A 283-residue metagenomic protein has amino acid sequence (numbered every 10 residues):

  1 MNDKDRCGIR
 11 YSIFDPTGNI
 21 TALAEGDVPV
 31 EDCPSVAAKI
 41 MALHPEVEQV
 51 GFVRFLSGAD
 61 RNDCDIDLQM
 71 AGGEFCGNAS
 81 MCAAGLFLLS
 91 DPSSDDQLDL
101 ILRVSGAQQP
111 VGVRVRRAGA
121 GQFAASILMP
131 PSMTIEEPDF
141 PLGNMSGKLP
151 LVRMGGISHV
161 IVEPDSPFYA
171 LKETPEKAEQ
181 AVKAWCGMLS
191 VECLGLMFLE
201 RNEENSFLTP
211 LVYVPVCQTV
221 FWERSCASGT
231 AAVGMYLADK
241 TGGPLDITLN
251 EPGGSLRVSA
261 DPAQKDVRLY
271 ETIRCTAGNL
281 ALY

Functional and structural regions predicted by a protein language model:
M1-F123, T134-I135, S158-Y283: A glycine-rich beta-to-alpha transition motif near the start of alpha/beta enzyme domains, typified by
R103, G143-N144, K148, R153 (+1 more regions): PLP-dependent amino-acid enzyme catalytic core
A125, P131-E136, P141-N144: Ligand-binding beta-strand-loop-alpha-helix segment within the catalytic cores of soluble metabolic enzymes
L128-M129, K148, L208: Selective for proline/serine-rich intrinsically disordered segments in cytosolic/nuclear regulatory regions
F140, V152, L249: Short aromatic-centered micro-motifs
